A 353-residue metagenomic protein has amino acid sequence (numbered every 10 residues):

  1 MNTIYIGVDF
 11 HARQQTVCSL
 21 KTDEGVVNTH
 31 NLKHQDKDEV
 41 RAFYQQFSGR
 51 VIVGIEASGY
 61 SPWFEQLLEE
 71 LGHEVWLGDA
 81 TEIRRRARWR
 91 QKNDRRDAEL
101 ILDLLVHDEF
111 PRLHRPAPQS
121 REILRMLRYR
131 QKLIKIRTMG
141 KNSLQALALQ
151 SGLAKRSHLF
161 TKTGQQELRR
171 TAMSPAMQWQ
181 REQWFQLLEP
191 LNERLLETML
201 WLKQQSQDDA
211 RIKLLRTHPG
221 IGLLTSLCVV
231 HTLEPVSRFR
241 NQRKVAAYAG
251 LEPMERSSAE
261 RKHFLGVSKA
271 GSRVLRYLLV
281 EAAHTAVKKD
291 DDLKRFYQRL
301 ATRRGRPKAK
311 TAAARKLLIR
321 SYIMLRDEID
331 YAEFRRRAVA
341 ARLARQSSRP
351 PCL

Functional and structural regions predicted by a protein language model:
M1-L353: A detector of single, family-specific signature residues that are central to catalytic or substrate-handling motifs
